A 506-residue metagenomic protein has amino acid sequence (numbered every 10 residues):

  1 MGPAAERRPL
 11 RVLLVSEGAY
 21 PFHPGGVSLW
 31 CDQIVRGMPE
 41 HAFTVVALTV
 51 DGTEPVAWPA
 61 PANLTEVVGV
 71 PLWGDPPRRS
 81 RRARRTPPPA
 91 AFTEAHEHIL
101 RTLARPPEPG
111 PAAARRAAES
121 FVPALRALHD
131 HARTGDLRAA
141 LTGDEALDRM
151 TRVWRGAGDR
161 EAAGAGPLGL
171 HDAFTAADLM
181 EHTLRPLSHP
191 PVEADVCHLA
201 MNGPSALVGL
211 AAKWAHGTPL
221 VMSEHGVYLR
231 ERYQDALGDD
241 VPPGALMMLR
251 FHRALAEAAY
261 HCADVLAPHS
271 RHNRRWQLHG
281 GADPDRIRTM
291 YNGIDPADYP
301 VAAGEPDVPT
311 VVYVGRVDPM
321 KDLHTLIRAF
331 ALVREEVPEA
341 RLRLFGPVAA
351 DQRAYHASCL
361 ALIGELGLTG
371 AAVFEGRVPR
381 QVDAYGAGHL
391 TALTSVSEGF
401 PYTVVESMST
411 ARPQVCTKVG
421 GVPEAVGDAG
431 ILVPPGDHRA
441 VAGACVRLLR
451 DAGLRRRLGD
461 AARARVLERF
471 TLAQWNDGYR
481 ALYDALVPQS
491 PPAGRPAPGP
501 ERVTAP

Functional and structural regions predicted by a protein language model:
H272, G293: Carbohydrate-associated surface elements
D298-L332, R343-F345: Conserved donor-binding/catalytic core segment of Leloir-type glycosyltransferases
H356-V378, P506: Nucleotide-activated donor-binding/catalytic signature segment of Leloir-type glycosyltransferases, i.e., the conserved
R377-V378, A384-G388: Short alpha-helical donor nucleotide-sugar binding micro-motif in glycosyltransferases
V396: Aromatic "clamp/platform" in nucleotide-sugar-dependent glycosyltransferases that forms part of the donor/acceptor
C416, I431-H438, R447-G453, E468: Conserved acidic donor-binding segment of nucleotide-sugar-dependent glycosyltransferases
V419-L432: Short acidic/histidine- and often glycine-rich active-site loop of Leloir-type glycosyltransferases that engages
A440, L454-A485, P496: A short, well-ordered alpha-helix in the C-terminal region of glycosyltransferases
